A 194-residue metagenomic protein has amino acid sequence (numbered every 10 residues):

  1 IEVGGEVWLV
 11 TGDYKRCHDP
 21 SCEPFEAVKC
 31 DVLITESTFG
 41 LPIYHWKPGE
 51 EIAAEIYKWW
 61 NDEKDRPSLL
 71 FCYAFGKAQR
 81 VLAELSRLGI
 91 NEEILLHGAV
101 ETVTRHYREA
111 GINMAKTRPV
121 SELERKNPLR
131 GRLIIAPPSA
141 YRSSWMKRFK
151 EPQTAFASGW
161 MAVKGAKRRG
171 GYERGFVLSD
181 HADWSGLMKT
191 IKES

Functional and structural regions predicted by a protein language model:
I1-C72, G76, R87-L88: His/Asp/Glu-rich metal-coordinating catalytic cores of metallo-dependent phosphodiesterases/hydrolases acting on
I1-E23, E63, R118-K150, K167 (+1 more regions): Core dinuclear metal-dependent hydrolase active-site scaffold
G12-Y14, S37-F39, F75, A99-V100 (+3 more regions): Active-site metal-binding loops of divalent metal-dependent hydrolases
D19-S21, I43-H45, T102-A110, N127-P128 (+1 more regions): Short, charged, surface-exposed secondary-structure boundary motifs
E26-A27, E84-G89, G111-I112, F149-P152 (+1 more regions): Short, solvent-exposed amphipathic alpha-helical segments in soluble enzyme and RNA/protein-processing domains
V32, P67-L69, E93, G131-I134 (+1 more regions): Residue-level preference for the first positions of well-ordered beta-strands
A53-R66, C72-R130: Hard-cation-handling environments
F149-K192: A C-terminal functional module that forms or caps the active site or interfaces directly with catalytic machinery
